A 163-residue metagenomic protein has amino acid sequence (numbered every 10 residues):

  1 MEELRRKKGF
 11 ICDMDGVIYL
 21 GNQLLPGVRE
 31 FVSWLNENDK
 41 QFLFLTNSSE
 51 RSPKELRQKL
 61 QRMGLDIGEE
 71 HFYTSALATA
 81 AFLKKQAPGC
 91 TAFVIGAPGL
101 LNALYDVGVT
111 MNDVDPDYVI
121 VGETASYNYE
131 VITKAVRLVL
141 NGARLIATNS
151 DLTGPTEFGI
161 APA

Functional and structural regions predicted by a protein language model:
M1-M14, I18-A163: HAD-like aspartate-dependent phosphatase fold
